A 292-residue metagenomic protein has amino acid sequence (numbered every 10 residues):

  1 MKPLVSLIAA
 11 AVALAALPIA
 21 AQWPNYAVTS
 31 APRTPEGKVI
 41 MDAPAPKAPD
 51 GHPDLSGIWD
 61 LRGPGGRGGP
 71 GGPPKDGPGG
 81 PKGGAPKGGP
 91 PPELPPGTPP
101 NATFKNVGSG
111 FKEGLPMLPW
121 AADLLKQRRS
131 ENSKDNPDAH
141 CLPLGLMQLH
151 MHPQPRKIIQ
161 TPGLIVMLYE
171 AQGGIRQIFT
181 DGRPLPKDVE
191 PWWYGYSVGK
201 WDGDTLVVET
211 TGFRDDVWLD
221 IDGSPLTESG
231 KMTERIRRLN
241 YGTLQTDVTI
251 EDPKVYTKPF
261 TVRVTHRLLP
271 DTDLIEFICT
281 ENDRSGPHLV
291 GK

Functional and structural regions predicted by a protein language model:
M1-K2: N-terminal secretory signal peptides that target proteins for export/translocation
V5-V12, L17-K292: PEST-like low-complexity, intrinsically disordered acidic/proline/serine-rich tracts that flank trafficking/processing
